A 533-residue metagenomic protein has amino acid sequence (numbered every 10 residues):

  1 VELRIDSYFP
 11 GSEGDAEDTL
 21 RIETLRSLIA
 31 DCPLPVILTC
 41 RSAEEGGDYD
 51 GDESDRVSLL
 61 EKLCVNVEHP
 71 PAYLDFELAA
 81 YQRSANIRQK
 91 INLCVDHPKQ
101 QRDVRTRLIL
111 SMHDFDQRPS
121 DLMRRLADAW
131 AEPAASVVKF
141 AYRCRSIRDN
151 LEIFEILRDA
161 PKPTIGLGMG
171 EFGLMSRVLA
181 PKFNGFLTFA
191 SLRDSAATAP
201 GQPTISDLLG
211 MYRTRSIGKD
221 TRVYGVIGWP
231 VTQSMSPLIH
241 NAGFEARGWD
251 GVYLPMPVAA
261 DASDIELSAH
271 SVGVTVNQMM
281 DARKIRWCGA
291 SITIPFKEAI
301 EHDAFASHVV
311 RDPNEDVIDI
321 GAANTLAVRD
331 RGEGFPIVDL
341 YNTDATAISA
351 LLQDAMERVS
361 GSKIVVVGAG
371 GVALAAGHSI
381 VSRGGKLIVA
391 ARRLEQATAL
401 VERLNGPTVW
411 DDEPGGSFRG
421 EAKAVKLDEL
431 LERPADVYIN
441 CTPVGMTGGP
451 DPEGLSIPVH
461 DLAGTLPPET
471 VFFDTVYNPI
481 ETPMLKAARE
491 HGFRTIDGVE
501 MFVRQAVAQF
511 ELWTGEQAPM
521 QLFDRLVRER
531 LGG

Functional and structural regions predicted by a protein language model:
L3-P119: Active-site beta->alpha loop and helix N-cap motifs at the rims of alpha/beta catalytic domains
A79-R222: Catalytic alpha/beta core domains of metabolic enzymes, predominantly
G168, V223-V231, N342-A345, L352 (+2 more regions): Glycine-rich adenosine-cofactor-binding loop
T221-E357: Phosphate/diphosphate ligand-binding glycine-rich loop within oxidoreductases
S382-K386, H491-F493: Conserved S-adenosyl-L-methionine
G385-P414: NAD(P)-binding Rossmann-fold cofactor-contacting core
P414-T495: Rossmann-like adenosine-cofactor binding region
P467-G533: Adenosine-phosphate binding glycine-rich loop
